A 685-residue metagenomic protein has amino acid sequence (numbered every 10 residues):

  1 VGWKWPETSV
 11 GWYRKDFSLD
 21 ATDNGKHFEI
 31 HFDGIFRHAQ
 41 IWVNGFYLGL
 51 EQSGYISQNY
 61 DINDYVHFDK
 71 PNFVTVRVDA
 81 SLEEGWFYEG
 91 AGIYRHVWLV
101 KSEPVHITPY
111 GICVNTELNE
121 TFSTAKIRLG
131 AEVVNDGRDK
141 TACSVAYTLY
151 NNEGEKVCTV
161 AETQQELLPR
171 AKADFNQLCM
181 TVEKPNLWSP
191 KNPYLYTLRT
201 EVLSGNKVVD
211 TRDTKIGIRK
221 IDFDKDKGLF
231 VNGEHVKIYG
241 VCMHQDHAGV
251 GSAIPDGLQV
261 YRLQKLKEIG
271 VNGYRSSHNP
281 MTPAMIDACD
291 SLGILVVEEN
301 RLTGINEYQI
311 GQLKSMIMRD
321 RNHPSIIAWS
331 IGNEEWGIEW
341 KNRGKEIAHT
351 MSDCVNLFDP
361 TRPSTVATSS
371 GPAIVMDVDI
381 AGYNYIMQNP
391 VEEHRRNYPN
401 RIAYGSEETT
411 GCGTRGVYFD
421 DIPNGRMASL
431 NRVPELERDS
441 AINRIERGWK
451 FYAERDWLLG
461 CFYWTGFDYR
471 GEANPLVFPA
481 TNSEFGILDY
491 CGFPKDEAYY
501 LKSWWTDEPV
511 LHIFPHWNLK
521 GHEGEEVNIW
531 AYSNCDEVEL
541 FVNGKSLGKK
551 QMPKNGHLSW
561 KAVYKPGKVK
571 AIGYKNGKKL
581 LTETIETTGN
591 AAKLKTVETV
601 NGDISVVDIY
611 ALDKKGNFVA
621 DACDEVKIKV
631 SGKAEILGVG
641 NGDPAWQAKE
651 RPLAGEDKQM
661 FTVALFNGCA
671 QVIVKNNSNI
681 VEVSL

Functional and structural regions predicted by a protein language model:
W3-N115, D136-G137, N152-E153, P280-P283 (+3 more regions): Accessory beta-strand-rich segments of carbohydrate-active enzymes
F46, E51, H96, S102-P104 (+3 more regions): Extended substrate-binding grooves/exosites of carbohydrate-active enzymes
L48-G49, V157-R170, K545-P553, L637-F661: Solvent-exposed serine/threonine-rich low-complexity stretches and specific carbohydrate-binding patches
I62-D64, Q177-W188, S559-Y564, G655-S678: Short, hydrophobic beta-strand segments
H67-D69, G130-D224, S559-G567, K575 (+1 more regions): Extended acidic/polar, glycine-enriched regions that form or flank non-catalytic beta-rich accessory modules
L129-V133, T148, E201, V527-S533 (+4 more regions): Beta-strand-rich structural segments
K140-A146, T159, P190-T197, N534-D536 (+3 more regions): Short flexible loop/turn segments that cap and initiate beta-strands
F223, T506-N528, N534, I585-V606 (+3 more regions): Short S/T/G/P-enriched beta-strand
